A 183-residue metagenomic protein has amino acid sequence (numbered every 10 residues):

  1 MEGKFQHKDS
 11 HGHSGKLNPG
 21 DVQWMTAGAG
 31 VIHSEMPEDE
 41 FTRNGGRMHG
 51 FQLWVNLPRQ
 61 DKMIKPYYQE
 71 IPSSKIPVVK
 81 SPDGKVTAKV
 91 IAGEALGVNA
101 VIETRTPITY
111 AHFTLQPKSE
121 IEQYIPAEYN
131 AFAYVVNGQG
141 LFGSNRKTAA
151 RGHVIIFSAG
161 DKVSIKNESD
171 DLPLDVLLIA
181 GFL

Functional and structural regions predicted by a protein language model:
M1-L183: Jelly-roll (double-stranded beta-helix
